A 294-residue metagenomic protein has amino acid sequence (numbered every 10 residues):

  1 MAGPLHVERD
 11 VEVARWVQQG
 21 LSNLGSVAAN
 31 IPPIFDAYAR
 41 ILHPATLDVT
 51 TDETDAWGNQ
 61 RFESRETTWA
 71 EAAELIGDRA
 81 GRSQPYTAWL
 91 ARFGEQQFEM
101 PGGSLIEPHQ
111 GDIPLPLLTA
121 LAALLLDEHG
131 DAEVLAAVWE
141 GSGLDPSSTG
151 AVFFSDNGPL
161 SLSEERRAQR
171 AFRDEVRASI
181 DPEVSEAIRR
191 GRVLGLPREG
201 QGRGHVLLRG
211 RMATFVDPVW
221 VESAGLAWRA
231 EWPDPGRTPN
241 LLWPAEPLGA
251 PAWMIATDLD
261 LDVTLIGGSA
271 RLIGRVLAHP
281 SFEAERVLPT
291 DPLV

Functional and structural regions predicted by a protein language model:
M1-P233: Extended, low-hydrophobicity segments enriched in charged/polar residues
R190-P197, P239-L242, P251, I273: Intrinsically disordered, low-complexity boundary segments flanking structured domains
L196-E199, A245, A256, R275: A general structural signal for short secondary-structure junctions and capping/turn motifs
A227-L242, L265-I266: Long hydrophobic alpha-helices with heptad-repeat/coiled-coil character
G236-D260: Low-complexity, intrinsically disordered regions in eukaryotic regulatory proteins and secreted peptide precursors
P251-V294: Alpha-helical oligomerization segments
